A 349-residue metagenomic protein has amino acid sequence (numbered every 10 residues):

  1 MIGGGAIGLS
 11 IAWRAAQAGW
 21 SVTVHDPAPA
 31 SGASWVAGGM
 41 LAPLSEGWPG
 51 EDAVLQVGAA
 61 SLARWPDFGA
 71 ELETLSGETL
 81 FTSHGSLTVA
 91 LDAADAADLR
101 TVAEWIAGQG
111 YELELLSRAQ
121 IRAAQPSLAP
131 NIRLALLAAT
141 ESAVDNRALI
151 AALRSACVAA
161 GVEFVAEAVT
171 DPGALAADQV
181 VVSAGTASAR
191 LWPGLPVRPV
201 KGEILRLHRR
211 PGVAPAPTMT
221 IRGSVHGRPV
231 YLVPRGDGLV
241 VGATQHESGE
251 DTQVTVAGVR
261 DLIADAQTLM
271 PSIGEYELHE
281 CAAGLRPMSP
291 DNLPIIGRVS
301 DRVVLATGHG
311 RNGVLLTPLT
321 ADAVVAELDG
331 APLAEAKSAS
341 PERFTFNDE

Functional and structural regions predicted by a protein language model:
M1-T23: N-terminal Rossmann-like FAD-binding beta1-loop-alpha1 element of flavoenzymes
I2, A176-A187, A321: Short hydrophobic core segments
W13-Q17, P27, M40, T79-F81 (+1 more regions): Active-site substrate-recognition segment that forms the wall of the catalytic cavity or substrate channel
A16-V36: Glycine-rich FAD pyrophosphate-binding loop
M40-Q120: Dinucleotide-binding Rossmann-like beta1-alpha1 core, especially the glycine-rich loop that anchors the ADP
A53-A59, V89-D98, L136-S155, Q253-A257 (+1 more regions): Short beta-strand to alpha-helix junction loop
A135-P172, Q179, S183: Helical element adjacent to the flavin cofactor pocket in flavoenzyme catalytic cores
S272-E349: C-terminal catalytic lobe of FAD-dependent flavoproteins
